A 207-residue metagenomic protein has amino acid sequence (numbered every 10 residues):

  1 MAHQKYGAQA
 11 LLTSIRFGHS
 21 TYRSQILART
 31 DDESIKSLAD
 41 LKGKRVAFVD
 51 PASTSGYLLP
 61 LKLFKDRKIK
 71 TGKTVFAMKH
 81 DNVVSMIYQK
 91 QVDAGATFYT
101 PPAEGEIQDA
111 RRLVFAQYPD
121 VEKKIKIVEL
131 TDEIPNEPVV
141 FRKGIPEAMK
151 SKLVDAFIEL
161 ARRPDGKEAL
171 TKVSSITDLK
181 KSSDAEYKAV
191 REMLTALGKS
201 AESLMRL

Functional and structural regions predicted by a protein language model:
M1-S34, P101, T131: Short, glycine-/small- and polar/acidic-enriched structural segments that line small-molecule recognition paths
H3, K42, Y88, A116 (+2 more regions): Alpha-helix boundary recognition
H3, T30, D50, K68 (+4 more regions): Sec/Tat-exported extracytoplasmic proteins
Y22-S24, K42, P135: Residues that flank catalytic or metal-binding motifs in active/ligand-binding sites
R23, L38, Y57, L61 (+5 more regions): Extracytoplasmic/secreted envelope proteins and their assembly/folding machinery, especially bacterial periplasmic
D32-S34, K44-A148: Pocket-lining segment of extracytoplasmic ligand-binding domains
S34-R45, L197-L207: Immediate post-signal peptide segment of exported/extracytoplasmic ligand-binding proteins
I145-L207: An extracytoplasmic/periplasmic, membrane-proximal ligand-sensing/linker region
